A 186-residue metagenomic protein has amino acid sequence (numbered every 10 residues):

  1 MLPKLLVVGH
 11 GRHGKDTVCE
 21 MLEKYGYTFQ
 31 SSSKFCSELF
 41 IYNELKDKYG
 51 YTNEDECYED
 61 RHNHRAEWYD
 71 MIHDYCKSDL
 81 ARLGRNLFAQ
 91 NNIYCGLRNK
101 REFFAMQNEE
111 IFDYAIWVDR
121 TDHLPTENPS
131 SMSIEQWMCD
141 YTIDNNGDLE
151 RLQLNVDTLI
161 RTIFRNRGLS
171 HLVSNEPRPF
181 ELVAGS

Functional and structural regions predicted by a protein language model:
M1-L5: Extreme N-terminal starter segment of soluble prokaryotic enzymes
L6-L22: Glycine-rich phosphate-binding P-loop
H10-G11, S32-S37, V118-T126: Short, acidic/turn-prone active-site loops that include or flank metal/cofactor- and phosphate-binding residues
K15-D16, S37, N99-F104: Short, well-ordered alpha-helical microsegments
K24-Q30: Post-Walker A helix-loop "phosphate-sensing" segment adjacent to the P-loop in P-loop NTPases
S31-N92, R98: ATP-dependent small-molecule kinase phosphotransfer cores that center on conserved nucleotide phosphate-binding segments
G84-S133: ATP-dependent NMP and nucleoside kinases share a basic, alpha-helical "lid"
W117-G185: Small-molecule kinase domains that catalyze NTP-dependent phosphoryl transfer to phosphate-bearing small molecules
